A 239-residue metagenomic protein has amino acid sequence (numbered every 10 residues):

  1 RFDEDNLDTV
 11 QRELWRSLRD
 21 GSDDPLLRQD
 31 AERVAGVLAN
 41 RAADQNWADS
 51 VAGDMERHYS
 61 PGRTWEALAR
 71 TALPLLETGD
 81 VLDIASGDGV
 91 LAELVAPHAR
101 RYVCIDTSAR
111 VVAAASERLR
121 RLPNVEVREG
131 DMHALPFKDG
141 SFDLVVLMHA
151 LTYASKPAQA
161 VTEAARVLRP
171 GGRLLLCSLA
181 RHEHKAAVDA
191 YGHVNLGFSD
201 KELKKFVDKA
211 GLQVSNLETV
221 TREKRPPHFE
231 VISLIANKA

Functional and structural regions predicted by a protein language model:
N6-E56: Amphipathic alpha-helical dimerization/coiled-coil segments that flank or bridge DNA-binding/regulatory modules
P61-D80: Conserved alpha-helix/loop element of class I SAM-dependent methyltransferases that forms part of the SAM/SAH-binding
L82, S86-A134: Class I SAM-dependent methyltransferase SAM/SAH-binding core
H133-V145: A short acidic, Gly/Pro-enriched loop at the edge of an enzyme's catalytic core that lines a small-molecule cofactor
A158-R173: A short glycine-rich, Lys/Arg-flanked "PGG" loop and its adjoining helix->strand segment in the class I
L179-N195: Short, glycine-/aromatic-enriched active-site segment of Class I SAM-dependent methyltransferases
N195-G211: Short alpha-helix
T221-A239: Core SAM-dependent methyltransferase catalytic element
